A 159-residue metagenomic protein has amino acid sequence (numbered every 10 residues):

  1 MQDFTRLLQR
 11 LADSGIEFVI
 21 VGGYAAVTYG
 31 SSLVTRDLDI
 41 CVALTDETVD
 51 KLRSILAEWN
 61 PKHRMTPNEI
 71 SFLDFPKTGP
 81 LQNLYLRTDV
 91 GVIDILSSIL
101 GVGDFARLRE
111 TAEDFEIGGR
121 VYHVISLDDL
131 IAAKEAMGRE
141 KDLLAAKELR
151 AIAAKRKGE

Functional and structural regions predicted by a protein language model:
M1-E159: Compositionally biased terminal segments of proteins
